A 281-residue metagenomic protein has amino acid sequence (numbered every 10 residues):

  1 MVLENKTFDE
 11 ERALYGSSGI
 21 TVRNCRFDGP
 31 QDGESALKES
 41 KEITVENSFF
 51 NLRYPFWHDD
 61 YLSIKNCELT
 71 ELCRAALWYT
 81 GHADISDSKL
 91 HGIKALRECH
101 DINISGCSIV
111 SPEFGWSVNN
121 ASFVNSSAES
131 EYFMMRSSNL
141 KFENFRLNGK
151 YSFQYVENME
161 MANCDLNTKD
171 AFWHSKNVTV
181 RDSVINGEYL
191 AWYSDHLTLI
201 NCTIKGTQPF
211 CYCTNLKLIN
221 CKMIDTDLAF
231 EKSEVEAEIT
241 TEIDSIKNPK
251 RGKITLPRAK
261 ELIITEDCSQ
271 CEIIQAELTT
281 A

Functional and structural regions predicted by a protein language model:
M1-A281: Long, distal/terminal scaffolding or interaction modules with repetitive or compositionally biased sequence
